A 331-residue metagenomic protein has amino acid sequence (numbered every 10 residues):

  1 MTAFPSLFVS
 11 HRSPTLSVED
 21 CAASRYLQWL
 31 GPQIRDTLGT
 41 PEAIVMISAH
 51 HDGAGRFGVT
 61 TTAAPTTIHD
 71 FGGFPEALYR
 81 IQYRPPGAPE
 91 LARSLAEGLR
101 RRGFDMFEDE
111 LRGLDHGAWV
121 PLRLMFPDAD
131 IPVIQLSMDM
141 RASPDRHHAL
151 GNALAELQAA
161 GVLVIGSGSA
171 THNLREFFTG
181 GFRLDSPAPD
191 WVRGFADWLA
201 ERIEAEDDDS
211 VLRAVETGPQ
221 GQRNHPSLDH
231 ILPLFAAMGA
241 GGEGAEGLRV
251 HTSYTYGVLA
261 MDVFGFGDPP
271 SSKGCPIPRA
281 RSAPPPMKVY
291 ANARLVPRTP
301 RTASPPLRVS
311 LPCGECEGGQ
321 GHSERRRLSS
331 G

Functional and structural regions predicted by a protein language model:
T2-R102, M106: A short aromatic-anchored loop/beta-hairpin motif
P5-V9, A43-A49, L136, L157-A170 (+1 more regions): Beta-strand elements within well-structured catalytic alpha/beta cores of enzymes that handle phosphate/sulfate esters
A23-G31, D145-A160: Long, well-ordered alpha-helical scaffolding segments within enzyme catalytic domains, especially pronounced
A92-H148, A153: Internal, conserved structured core segments that host functional sites
E97, R101, A142, E156-L163 (+2 more regions): Surface-exposed, charge/polar-rich loops and edge strands
C275, C313-C316: Cysteine-centered motifs
Y290, Q320-H322: Low-complexity, intrinsically disordered or signal/transmembrane-proximal segments
R325-S330: Short, intrinsically disordered C-terminal tails of secreted or membrane-associated proteins
